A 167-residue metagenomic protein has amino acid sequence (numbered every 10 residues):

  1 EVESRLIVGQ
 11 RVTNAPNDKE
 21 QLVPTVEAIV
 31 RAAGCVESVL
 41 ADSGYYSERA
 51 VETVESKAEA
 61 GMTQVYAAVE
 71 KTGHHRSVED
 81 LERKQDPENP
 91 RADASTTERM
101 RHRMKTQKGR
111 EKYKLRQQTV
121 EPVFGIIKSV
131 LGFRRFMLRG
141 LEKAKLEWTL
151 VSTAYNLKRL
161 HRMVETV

Functional and structural regions predicted by a protein language model:
E1-V167: Anion-binding and metal-coordination hotspots
